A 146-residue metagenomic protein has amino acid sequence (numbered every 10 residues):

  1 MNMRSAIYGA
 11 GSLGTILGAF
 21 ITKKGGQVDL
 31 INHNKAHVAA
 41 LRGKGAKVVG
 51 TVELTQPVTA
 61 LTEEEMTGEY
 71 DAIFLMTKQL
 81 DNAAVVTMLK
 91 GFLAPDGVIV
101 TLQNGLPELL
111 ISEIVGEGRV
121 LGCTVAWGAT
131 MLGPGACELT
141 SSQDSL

Functional and structural regions predicted by a protein language model:
M1-V49: NAD(P)+-binding Rossmann beta1-loop-alpha1 motif at the extreme N-terminus of oxidoreductases
L54, T59-L139: Rossmann-like NAD(P)(H) cofactor-binding subdomain of soluble oxidoreductases
S141-L146: Conserved anion/nucleotide-ligand pocket segment
